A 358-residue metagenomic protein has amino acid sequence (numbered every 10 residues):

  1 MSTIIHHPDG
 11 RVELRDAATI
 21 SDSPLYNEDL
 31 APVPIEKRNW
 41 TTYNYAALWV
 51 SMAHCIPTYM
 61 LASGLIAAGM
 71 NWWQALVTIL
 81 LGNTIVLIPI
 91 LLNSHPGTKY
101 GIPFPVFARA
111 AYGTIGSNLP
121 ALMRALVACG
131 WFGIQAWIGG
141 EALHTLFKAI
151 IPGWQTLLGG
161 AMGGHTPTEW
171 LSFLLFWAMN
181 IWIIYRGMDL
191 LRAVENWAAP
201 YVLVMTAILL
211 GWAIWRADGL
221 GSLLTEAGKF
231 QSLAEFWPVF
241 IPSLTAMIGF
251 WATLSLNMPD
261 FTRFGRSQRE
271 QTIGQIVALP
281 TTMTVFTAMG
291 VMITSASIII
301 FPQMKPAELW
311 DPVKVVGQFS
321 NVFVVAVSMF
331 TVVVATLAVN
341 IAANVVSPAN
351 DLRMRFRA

Functional and structural regions predicted by a protein language model:
S2-W72, L87, T206-L209, R216-L220 (+2 more regions): Membrane-interface "cap" regions at the ends of multi-pass membrane proteins
G64-G69, S94-P96, A111, L119 (+5 more regions): Membrane-water interface regions at transmembrane-helix termini and the short interhelical loops of multi-pass membrane
I79-Y112, R124-V127, W131-W137, A296-S297 (+3 more regions): Juxtamembrane transmembrane-helix boundary signature
P105, R109, G139-T168, R263 (+1 more regions): Helix-loop-helix connectors at the membrane interface of multi-pass transporters/channels
A121, K148-Y185, P200-L209, S243-M258 (+2 more regions): Transmembrane alpha-helical segments of multi-pass small-molecule transport proteins
M123, I134, G140, L171-W215 (+1 more regions): Membrane-interface loop-to-helix entry segments
A136, G140-A149, Y201-K229, F250 (+1 more regions): Hydrophobic alpha-helical segments and their helix-loop junctions in multi-pass secondary transporters
G290-A342, R355: TM-loop-TM module centered on a large, flexible mid-protein loop between adjacent transmembrane helices in multi-pass
